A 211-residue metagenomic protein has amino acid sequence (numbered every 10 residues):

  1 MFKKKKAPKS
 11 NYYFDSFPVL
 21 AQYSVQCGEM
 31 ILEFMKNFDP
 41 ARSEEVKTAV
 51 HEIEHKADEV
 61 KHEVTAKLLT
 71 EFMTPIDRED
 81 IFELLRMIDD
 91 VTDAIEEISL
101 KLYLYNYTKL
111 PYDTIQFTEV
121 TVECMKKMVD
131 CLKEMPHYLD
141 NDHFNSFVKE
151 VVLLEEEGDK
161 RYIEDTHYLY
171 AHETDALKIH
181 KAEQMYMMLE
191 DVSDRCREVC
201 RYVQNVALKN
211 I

Functional and structural regions predicted by a protein language model:
M1-I211: Cytosolic, long alpha-helical scaffolding segments
